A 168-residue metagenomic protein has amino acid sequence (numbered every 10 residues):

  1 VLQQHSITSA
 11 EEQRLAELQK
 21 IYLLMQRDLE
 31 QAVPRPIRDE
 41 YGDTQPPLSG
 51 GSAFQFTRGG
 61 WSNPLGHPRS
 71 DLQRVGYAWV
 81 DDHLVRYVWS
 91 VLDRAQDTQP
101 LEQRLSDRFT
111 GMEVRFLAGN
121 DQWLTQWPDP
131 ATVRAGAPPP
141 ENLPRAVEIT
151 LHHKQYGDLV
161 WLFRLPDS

Functional and structural regions predicted by a protein language model:
V1-A95: Extracytoplasmic beta-strand-rich oligomerization domains located immediately C-terminal to a leader/signal peptide
P47, P68, L105, P140 (+1 more regions): Sterically constrained small-residue positions within well-ordered secondary structures of folded domains
S52, Q73, V80, L105 (+3 more regions): Residues that flank catalytic or metal-binding motifs in active/ligand-binding sites
G66, R94-Q103, T125, W161: A short, polar/proline- and glycine-enriched secondary-structure boundary/capping micro-motif
D71, Q96-Q99, L143-R145, G157: Residues that act as N-cap/strand-start positions at coil-to-secondary-structure junctions
T98-R115: Long, charged/polar, surface-exposed segments that mediate recognition or autoinhibition
G111-S168: Short linear sequence signals and composition-biased patches located at protein termini or domain-edge surfaces
